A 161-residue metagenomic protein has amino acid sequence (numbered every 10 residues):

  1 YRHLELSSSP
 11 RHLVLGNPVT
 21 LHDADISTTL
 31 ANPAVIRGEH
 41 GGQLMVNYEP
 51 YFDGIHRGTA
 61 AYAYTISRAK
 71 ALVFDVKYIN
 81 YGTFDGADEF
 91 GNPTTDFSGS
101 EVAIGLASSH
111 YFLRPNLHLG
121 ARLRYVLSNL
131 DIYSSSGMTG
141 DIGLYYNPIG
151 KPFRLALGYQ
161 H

Functional and structural regions predicted by a protein language model:
Y1-H161: Subset of outer-membrane beta-barrel
